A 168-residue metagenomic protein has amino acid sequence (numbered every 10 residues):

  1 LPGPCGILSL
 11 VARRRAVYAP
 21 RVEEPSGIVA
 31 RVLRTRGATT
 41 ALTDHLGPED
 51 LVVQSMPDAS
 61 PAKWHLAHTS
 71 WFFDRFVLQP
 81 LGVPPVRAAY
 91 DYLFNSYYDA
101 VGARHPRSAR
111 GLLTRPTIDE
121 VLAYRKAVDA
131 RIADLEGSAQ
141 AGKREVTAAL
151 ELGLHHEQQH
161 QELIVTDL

Functional and structural regions predicted by a protein language model:
V11, A16, V29, G37 (+2 more regions): Short, contiguous alpha-helical
A16-V22: N-terminal pre-domain segments of enzymes
E23-H45, A67, W71, A123-A127: Alpha-helical bundle segments that constitute or directly flank the non-heme di-iron/ferroxidase center
A103, R107-T114: Long acidic/polar interaction regions in large eukaryotic complex-forming proteins
L112-A123: A short, structured beta-strand-centered segment in the mid-to-C-terminal lobe of catalytic cores from group-transfer
V121-A139: Extended, loop-rich substrate-binding clefts of extracytoplasmic carbohydrate-active enzymes
